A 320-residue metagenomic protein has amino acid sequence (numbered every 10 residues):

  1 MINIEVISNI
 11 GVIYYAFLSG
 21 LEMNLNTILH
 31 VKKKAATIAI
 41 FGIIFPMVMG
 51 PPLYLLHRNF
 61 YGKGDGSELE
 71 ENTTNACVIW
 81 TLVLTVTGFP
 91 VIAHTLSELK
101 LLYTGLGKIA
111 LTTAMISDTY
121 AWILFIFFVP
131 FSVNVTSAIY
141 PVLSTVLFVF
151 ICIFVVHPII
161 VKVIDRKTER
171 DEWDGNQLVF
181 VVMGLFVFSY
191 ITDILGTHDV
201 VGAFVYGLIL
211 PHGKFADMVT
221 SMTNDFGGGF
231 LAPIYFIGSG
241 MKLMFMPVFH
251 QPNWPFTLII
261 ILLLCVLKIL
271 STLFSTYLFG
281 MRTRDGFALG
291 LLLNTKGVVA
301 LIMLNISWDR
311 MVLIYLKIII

Functional and structural regions predicted by a protein language model:
M1-I320: Transmembrane helical cores of multi-pass secondary ion antiporters/exchangers
